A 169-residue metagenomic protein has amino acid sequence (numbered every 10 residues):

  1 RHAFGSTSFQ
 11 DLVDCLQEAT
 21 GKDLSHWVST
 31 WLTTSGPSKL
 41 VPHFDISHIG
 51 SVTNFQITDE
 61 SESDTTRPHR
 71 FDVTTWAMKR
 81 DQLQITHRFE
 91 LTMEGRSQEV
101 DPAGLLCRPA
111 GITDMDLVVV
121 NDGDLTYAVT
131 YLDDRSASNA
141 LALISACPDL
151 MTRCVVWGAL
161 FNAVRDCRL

Functional and structural regions predicted by a protein language model:
R1-L169: Non-catalytic accessory/interaction domains
